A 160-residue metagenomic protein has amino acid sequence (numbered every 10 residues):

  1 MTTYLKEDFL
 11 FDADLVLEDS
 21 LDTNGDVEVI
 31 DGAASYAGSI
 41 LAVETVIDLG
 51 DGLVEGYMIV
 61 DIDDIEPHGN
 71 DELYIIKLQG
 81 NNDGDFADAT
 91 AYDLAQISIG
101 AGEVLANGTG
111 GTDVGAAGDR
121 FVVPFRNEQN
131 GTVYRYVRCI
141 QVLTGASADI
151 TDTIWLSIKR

Functional and structural regions predicted by a protein language model:
M1-R160: Surface-exposed, low-hydrophobicity beta-strand/loop segments enriched in small/polar/acidic residues
